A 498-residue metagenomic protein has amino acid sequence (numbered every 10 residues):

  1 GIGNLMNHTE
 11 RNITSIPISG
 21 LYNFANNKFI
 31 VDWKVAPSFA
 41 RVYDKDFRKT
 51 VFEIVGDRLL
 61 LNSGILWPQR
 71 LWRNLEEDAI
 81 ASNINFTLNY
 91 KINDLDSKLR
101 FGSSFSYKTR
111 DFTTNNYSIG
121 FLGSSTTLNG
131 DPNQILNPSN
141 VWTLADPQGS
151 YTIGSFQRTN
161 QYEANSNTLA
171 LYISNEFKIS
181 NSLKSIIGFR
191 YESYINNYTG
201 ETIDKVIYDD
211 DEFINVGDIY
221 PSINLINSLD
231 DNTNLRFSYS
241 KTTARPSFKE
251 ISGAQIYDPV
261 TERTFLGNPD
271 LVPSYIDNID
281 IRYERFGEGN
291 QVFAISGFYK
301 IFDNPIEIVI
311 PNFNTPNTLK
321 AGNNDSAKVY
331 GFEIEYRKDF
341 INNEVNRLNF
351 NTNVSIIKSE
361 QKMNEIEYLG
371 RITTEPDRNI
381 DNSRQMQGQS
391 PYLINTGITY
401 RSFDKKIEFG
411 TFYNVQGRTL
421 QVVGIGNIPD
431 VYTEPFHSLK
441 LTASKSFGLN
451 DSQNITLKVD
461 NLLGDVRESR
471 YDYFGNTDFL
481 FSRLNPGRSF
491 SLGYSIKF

Functional and structural regions predicted by a protein language model:
I2-Y22, R158-N167, T243-F302, N312-D339 (+3 more regions): Outer-membrane beta-barrel signature, preferentially recognizing the C-terminal barrel domain of Gram-negative
F24, P37-Y43, N74, D78-I80 (+13 more regions): Transmembrane beta-strands of outer-membrane beta-barrel pores
F24-V31, Y90-K98, I179-S182, D230-N232 (+5 more regions): Short loop/turn motifs that connect adjacent beta-strands in outer-membrane beta-barrel proteins
F29-V35, S97-S103, S185-F189, P221 (+9 more regions): Transmembrane beta-strands of outer-membrane beta-barrel proteins
R41-Y43, Q134-G149, I195, D231-N278 (+5 more regions): Surface-exposed extracellular loop regions of Gram-negative outer-membrane beta-barrel proteins, predominantly
Q69, R73, N85, N89-Y90 (+2 more regions): Signature of Gram-negative outer-membrane beta-barrel scaffolds
G297-I301, K320-T419: Gram-negative outer-membrane beta-barrel transporters
N414-V423, K445-F498: C-terminal beta-signal and adjacent terminal beta-strands/loops of Gram-negative outer-membrane beta-barrel proteins
